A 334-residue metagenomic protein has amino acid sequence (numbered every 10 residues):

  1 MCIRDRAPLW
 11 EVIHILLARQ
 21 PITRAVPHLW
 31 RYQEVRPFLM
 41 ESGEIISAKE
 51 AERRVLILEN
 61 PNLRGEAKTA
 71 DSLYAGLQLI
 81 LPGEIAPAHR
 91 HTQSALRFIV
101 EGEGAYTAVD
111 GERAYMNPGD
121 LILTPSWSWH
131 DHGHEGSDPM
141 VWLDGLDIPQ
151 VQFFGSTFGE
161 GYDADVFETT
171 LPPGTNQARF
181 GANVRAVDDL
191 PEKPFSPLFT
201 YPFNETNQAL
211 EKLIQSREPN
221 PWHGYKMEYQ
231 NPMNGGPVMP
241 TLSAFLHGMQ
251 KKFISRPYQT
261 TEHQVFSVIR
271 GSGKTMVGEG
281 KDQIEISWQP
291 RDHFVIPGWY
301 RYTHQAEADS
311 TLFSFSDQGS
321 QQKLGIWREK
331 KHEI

Functional and structural regions predicted by a protein language model:
R4, E135-F195, F199, A306-I334: Double-stranded beta-helix
R4-A70, E160, F167-F245: A short, N-terminal "cap"/entry segment at the start of jelly-roll beta-barrel domains of the cupin/DSBH fold
R4-R31, M233-V238, A244-H247, K251 (+2 more regions): C-terminal functional regions that serve as terminal interaction/effector modules
E59-L77, L81-I85, A95: N-terminal functional module of multi-domain proteins
K68-A70, P87-R90, V238-M239, P257-Y258: Short loop/turn motifs at secondary-structure junctions and domain boundaries
L81, I85-P118, P125-S128, G133 (+1 more regions): A short beta-strand-loop-beta hairpin characteristic of the jelly-roll/cupin
V109, Y115-G136, W142-D147, I286-A308 (+1 more regions): Conserved metal-binding segment of the jelly-roll/cupin
